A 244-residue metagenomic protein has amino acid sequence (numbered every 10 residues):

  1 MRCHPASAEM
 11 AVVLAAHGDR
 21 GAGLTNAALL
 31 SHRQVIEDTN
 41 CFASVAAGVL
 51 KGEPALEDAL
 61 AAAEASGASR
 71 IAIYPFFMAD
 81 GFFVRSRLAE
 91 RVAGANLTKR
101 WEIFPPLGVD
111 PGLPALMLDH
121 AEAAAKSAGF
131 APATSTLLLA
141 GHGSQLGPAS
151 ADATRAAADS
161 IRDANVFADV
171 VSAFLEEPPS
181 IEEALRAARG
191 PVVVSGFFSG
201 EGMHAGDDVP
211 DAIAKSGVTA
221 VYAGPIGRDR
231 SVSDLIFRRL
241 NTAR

Functional and structural regions predicted by a protein language model:
M1-R244: Active-site-proximal alpha-helix that buttresses catalytic centers in soluble enzyme cores
